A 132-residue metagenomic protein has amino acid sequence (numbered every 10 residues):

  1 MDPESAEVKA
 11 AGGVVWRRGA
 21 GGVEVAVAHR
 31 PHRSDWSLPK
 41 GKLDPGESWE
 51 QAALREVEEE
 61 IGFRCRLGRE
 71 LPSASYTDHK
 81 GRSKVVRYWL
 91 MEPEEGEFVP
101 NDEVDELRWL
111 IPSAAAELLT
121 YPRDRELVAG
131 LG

Functional and structural regions predicted by a protein language model:
M1-L38: N-terminal strand-loop-strand
A28-R30, V128-G132: Alpha-helix C-terminal capping segments
G41-G130: Unchanged
